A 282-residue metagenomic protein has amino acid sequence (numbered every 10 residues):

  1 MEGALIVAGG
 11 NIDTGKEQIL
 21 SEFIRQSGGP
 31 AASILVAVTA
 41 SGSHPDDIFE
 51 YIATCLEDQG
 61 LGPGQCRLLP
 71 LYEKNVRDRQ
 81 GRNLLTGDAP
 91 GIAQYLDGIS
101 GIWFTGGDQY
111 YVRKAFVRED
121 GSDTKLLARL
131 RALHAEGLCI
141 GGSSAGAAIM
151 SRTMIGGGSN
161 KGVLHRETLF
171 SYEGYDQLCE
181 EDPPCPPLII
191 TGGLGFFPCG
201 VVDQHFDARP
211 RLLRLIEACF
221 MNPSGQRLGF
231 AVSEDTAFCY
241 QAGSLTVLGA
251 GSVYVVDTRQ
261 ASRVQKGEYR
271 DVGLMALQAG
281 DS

Functional and structural regions predicted by a protein language model:
M1-A32, V36, A40-E50, L56-P63 (+2 more regions): C-terminal and late-domain segments of enzyme folds
I6-V7, G101-T105, G141, D203: Structural motif
Y51, P63-I92: Functional beta-strand-loop-alpha-helix junction segments that form "active/interaction loops" within catalytic
G91, Y95, E119-G137: Catalytic-core regions built around general acid/base machinery
W103-G106, R129, H134-M154: Catalytic nucleophile loop
Q109-D123: Glycine/threonine-rich flexible loop motifs
K114-F116, R152-I155: Short acidic, glycine/serine/threonine-rich loops at helix termini
